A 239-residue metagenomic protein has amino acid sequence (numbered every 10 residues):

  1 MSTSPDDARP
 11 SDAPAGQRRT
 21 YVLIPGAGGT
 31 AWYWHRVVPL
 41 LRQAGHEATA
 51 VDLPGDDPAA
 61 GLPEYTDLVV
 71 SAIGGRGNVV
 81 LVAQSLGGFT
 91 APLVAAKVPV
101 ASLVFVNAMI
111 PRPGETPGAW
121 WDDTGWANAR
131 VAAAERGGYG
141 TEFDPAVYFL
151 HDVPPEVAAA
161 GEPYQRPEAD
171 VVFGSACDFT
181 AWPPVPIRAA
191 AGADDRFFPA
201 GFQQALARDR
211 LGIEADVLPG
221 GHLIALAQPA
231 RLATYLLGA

Functional and structural regions predicted by a protein language model:
G16-P58: Conserved HGGG/HGGXW glycine-rich cap/lid loop of the alpha/beta-hydrolase fold
T49-V80, G118-G125: Active-site loop/oxyanion-hole signature of alpha/beta-hydrolase fold enzymes
D52-D56, M109, G221: Short beta-to-alpha linker loops that shape the active-site pocket of alpha/beta-hydrolase fold enzymes
Y65, L226-G238: Post-His helix in hydrolase/transferase enzymes
V82-G87, A91: Gly/Ala-rich beta-loop-alpha elbow adjacent to hydrolase catalytic centers
A96-R136, T141-E142, A169-V172, A176 (+1 more regions): Flexible "cap/lid" loop of the alpha/beta hydrolase fold
R136-A181: Conserved alpha/beta-hydrolase catalytic His-Asp/Glu region
E168-A230: Conserved serine/cysteine hydrolase catalytic core
